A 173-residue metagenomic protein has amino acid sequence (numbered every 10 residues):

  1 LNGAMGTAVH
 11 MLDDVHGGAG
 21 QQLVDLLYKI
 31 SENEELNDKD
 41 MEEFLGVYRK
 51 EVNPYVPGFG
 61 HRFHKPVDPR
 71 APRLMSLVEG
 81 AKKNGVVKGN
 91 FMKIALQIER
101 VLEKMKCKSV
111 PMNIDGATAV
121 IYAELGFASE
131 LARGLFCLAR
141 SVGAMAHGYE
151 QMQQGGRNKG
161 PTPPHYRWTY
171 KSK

Functional and structural regions predicted by a protein language model:
L1-K173: Non-transmembrane, aqueous-exposed alpha-helical and coiled segments at domain scale
